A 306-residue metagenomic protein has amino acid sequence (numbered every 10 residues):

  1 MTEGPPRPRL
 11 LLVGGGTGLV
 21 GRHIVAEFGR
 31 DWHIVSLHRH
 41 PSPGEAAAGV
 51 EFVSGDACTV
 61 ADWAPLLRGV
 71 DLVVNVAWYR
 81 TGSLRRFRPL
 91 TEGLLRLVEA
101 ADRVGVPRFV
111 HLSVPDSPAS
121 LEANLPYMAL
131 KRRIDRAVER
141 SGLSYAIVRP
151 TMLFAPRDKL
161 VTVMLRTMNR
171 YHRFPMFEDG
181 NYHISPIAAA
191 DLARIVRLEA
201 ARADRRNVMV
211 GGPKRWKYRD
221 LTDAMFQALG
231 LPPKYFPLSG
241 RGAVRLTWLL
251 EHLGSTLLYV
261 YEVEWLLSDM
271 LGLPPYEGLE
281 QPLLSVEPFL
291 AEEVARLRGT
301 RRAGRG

Functional and structural regions predicted by a protein language model:
P5-D31: N-terminal Rossmann NAD(P)H-binding glycine-rich loop of SDR-like oxidoreductase domains
L10, D71-L72, R108: Structural motif
G14, L37, V76, F109-P115 (+1 more regions): SDR active-site strand-loop-helix element
W32-H40: Conserved glycine-rich Rossmann-like NAD(P)H-binding loop of the short-chain dehydrogenase/reductase
S42-R103, P115-L121: NAD(P)H-binding glycine-rich loop region in Rossmannoid oxidoreductase-like domains and their noncatalytic homologs
R103-R108, L143: A short helix->loop->beta-strand "cap" motif at the edges of active sites that frequently abuts
L121-L229: Oxidoreductase cofactor-interface core, primarily capturing Rossmann-like NAD(P)-dependent enzymes
R241-G306: A hydrophobic C-terminal alpha-helical subdomain
